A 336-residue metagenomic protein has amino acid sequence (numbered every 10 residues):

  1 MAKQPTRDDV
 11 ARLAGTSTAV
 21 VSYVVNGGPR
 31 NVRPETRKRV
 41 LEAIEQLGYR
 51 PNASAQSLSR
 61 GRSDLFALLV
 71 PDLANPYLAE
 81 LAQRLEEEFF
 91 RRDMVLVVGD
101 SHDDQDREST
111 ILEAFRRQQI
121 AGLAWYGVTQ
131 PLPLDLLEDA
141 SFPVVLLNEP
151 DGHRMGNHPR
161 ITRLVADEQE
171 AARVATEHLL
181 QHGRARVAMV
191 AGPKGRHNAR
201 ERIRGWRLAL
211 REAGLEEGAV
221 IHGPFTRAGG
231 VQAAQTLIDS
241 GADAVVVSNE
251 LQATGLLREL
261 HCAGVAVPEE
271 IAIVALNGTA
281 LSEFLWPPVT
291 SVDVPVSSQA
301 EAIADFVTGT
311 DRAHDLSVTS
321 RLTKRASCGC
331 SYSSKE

Functional and structural regions predicted by a protein language model:
M1-A2, L65-E177, Q235-S240: Alpha-helical recognition/docking segments in bacterial nutrient-uptake and carbohydrate-utilization systems
M1-R62: N-terminal helix-turn-helix DNA-binding module of bacterial transcription factors
T18-S22, S59-D72, H178, R186-P193: Short beta-strand segments enriched in small/hydrophobic residues
A53, P71-E80, V98-R107, T162-V174 (+4 more regions): Hinge/beta->alpha junction and helix N-cap segments in small-molecule ligand-binding domains
R186-V187, E217-A219, A266-A272: Short acidic capping loops at alpha-helix termini that bridge into adjacent secondary structure
L237-E336: Flexible loop/turn connectors
